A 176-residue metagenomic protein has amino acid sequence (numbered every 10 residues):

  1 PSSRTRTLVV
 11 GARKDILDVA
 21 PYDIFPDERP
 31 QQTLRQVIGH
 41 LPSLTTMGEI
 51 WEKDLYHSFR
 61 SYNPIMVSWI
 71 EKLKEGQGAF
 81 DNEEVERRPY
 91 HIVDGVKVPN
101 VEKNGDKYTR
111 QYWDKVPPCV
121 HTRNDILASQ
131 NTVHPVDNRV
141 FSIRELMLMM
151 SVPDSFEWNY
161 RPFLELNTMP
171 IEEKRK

Functional and structural regions predicted by a protein language model:
S2-D54: Flexible, glycine-/basic-rich loop-and-beta segments that form/coincide with the SAM-dependent methyltransferase
Y56-K176: C-terminal target-recognition/interaction regions appended to catalytic cores
